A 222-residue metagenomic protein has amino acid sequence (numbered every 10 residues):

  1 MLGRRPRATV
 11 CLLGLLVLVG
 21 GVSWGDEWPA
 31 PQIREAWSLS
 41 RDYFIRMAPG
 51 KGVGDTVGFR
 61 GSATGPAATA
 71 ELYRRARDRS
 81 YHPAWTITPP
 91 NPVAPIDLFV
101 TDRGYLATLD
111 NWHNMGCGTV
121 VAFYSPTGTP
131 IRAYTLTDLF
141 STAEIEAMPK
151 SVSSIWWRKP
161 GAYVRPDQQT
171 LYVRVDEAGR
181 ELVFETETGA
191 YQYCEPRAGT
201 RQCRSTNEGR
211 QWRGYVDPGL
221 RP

Functional and structural regions predicted by a protein language model:
M1-C11: Bacterial N-terminal signal peptides that target proteins for export
V10-G20: Bacterial N-terminal signal peptides
W28-W37, P90-F99, F140-A162, Q202: Repeated scaffold domains used in trafficking and secretory/extracellular systems, primarily beta-propellers
S40-A63, G104-N111, Q168-D176: Short beta-strand elements that form the blades of beta-propeller/WD-repeat-like and other beta-sheet-rich scaffold
T56, T64-T69, M115-A122, G179-V183: Structural motif
R77-Y81, T127-I131, G189: Residue-level signal for glycine
Y81-G104, T108-D110: Blade-loop segments of beta-propeller domains
P83-I87, I131-S141, Y193-R197, R204-S205: Beta-propeller fold detector
